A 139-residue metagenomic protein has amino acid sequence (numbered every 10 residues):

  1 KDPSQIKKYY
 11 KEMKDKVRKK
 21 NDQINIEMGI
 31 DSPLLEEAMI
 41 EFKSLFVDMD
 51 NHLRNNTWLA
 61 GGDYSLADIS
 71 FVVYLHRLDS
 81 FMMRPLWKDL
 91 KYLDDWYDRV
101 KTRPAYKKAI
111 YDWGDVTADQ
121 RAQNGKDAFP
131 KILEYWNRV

Functional and structural regions predicted by a protein language model:
K1-D98, T102: GST-like fold's C-terminal all-alpha helical module
W87-V139: Long, positively charged, glycine-interspersed low-complexity recognition regions
